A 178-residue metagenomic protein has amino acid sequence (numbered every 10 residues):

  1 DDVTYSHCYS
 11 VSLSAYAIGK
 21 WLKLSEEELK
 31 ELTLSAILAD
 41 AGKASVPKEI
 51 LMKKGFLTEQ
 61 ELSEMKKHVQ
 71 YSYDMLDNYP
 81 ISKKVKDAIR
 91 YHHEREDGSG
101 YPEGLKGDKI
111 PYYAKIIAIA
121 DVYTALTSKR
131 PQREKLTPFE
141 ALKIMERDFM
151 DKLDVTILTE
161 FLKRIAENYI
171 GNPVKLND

Functional and structural regions predicted by a protein language model:
D1-D178: Histidine- and acidic-residue-rich, metal-dependent catalytic cores
